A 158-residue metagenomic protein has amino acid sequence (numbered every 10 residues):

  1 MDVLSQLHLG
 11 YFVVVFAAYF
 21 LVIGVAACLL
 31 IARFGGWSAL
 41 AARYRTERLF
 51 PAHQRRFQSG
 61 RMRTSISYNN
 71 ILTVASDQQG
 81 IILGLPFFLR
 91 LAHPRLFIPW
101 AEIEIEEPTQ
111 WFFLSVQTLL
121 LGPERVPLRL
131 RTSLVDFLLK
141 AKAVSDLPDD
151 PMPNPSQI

Functional and structural regions predicted by a protein language model:
D2-Q78: Anionic N-terminal interaction surfaces
A41-R55, I105-I158: Acidic, Ser/Thr- and proline-rich intrinsically disordered linker/docking segments of eukaryotic scaffolds
G60, I82-L83, Q117: Generic signal for short, ordered secondary-structure residues within or immediately flanking folded domains
Y68-I71, H93, L114-V116: Short, surface-exposed coil-to-beta transition loops
Q78-Q110: Phosphoinositide-binding peripheral membrane targeting modules
